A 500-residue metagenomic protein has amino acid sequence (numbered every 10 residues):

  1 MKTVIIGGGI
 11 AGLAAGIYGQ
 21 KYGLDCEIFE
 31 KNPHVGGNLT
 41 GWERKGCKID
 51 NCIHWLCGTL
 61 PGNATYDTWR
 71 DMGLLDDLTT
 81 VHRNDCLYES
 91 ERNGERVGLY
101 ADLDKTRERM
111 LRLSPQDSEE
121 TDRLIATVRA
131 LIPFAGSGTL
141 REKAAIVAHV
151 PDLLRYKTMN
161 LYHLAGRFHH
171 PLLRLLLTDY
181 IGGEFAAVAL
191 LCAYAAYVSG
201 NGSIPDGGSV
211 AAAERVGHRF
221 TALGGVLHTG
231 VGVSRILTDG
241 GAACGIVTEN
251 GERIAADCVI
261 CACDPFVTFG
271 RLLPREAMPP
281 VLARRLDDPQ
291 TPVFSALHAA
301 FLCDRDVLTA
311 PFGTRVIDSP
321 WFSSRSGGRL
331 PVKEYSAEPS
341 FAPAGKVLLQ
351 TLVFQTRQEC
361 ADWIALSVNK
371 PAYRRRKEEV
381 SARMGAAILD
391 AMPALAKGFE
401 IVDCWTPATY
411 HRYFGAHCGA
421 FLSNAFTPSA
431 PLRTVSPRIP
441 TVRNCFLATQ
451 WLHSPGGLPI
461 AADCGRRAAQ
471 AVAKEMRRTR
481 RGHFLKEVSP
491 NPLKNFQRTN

Functional and structural regions predicted by a protein language model:
M1-R123: N-terminal glycine-rich phosphate/pyrophosphate-binding loop and immediately adjacent elements
I53, L452-A473: A conserved FAD-binding loop/helix module that cradles the flavin
N93-A189: Rossmann-like flavin
P171-E184, P393-S454: A glycine-rich dinucleotide-binding beta-alpha-beta segment and adjacent secondary-structure elements that constitute
A195-A243: Helical element adjacent to the flavin cofactor pocket in flavoenzyme catalytic cores
I204, S234-A344: Mid-domain catalytic core of redox enzymes that form a hydrophobic substrate pocket/lid adjacent to a catalytic redox
T238, K474-N500: Active-site-proximal substrate-binding core of FAD-dependent oxidoreductases
D304-W405: C-terminal segments that line or cap access tunnels to active or ligand-binding sites in enzymes and enzyme-associated
